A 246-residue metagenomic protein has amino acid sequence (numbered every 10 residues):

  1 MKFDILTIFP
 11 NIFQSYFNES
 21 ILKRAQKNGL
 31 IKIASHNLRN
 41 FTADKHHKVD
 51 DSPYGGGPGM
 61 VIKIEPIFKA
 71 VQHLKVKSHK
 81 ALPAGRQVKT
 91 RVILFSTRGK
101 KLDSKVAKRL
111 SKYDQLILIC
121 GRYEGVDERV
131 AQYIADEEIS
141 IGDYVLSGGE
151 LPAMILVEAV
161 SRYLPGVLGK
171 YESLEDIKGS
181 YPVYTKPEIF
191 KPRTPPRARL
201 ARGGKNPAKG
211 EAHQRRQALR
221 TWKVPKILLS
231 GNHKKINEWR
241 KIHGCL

Functional and structural regions predicted by a protein language model:
M1-L74, A218, L229, K235-I236 (+2 more regions): N-terminal nucleotide/polyanion-binding subdomain common to many enzyme families
D4-L6, A34-H36, R91-I93, L116-I117 (+1 more regions): Hydrophobic/aromatic beta-strand patches that form the interior of the parallel beta-sheet core in alpha/beta enzyme
R39-D44, K100, V145-S147: A short acidic, often aromatic-flanked loop/helix-cap motif at beta-alpha or helix-coil junctions that lines enzyme
I62-H79, V88-R122, E128, P165: S-adenosyl-L-methionine/SAH cofactor-binding core of RNA-modifying enzymes
S78, L82-K89, R193-R220: Short Gly/Ser/Thr- and charged-rich N-terminal loops/segments that act as flexible capping/hinge elements
V126, V130-S173: Structured adenosyl-cofactor binding patch, chiefly the S-adenosyl-L-methionine
L151, Y163-R193, R220: Internal, active-site/partner-interface "lid" segment
P187, K191, R197-L200, K226-S230: Compositional signal for N-terminal targeting/processing segments
